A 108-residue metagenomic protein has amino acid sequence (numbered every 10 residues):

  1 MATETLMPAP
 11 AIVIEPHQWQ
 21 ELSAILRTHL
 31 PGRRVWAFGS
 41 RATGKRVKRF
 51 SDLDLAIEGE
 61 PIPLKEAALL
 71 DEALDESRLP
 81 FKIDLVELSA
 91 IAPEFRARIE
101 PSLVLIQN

Functional and structural regions predicted by a protein language model:
M1-R34, A42-R49, E58-N108: Catalytic core of pol beta-like nucleotidyltransferases
D54-A56: Short, well-ordered beta-strand segments
